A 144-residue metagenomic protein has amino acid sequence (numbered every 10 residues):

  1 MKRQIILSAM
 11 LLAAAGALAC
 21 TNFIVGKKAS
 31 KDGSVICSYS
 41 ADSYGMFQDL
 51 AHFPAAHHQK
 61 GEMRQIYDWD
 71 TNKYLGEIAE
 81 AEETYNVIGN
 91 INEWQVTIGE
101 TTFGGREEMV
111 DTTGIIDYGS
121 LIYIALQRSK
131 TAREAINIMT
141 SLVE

Functional and structural regions predicted by a protein language model:
M1-Q4: Positively charged n-region of N-terminal signal peptides that target proteins for export
L7: Anion-recognition interface
A14-A15: N-terminal signal peptide c-region/cleavage motif recognized by signal peptidases
L18-C20, Q127-R128: Generic detector of solvent-exposed, compositionally biased contiguous segments
C20-Y118, I138-L142: A contiguous strand-loop segment
I122-E144: A conserved hydrophobic secondary-structure block that centers on an alpha-helix together with its immediately flanking
